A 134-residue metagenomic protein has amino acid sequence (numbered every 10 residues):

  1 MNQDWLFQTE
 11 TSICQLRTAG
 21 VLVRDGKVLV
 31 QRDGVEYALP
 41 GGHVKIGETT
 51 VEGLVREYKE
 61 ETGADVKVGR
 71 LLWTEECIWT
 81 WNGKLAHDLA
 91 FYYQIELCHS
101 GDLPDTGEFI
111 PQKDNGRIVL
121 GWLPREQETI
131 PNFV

Functional and structural regions predicted by a protein language model:
M1-A19: Acidic, metal-coordinating catalytic segment for phosphate/diphosphate chemistry, firing primarily on the Nudix
Q15-A19, D88-Y92, R117: Short hydrophobic/aromatic beta-strand or adjacent loop that forms the aromatic wall/cage of a ligand/substrate-binding
L22, Y92-E96, G121-P124: Short, well-ordered beta-strand micro-motif
V23-A64: Conserved Nudix-box catalytic region and its N-terminal flanking loop in Nudix hydrolases and closely related
D33-Y37, D102-P104, E108-V134: Nudix hydrolase/Nudix homology domain
A38, E75-T80: Short, solvent-exposed loop/turn segments at secondary-structure junctions
D65-T74: A short coil-to-beta-strand element that immediately follows conserved catalytic motifs
W79-T106: Active-site-adjacent beta-strand/loop module that shapes the phosphate/pyrophosphate-binding cleft
